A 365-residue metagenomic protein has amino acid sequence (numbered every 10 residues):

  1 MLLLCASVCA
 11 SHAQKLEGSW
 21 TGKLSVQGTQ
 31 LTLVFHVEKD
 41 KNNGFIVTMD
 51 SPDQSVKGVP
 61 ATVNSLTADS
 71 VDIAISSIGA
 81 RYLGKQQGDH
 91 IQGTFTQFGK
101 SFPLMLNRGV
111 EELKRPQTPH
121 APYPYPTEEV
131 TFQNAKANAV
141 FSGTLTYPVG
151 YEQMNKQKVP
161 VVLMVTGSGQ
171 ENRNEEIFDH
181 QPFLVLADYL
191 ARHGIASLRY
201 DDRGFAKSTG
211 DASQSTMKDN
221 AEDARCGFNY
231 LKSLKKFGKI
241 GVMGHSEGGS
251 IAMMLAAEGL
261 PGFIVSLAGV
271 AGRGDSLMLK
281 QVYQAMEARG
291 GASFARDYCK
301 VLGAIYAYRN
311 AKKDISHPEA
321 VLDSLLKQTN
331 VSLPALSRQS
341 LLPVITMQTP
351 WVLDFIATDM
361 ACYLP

Functional and structural regions predicted by a protein language model:
Q14-K100, Q117, M154, V161: Central antiparallel beta-sheet cores of small beta-barrel/beta-sandwich binding domains
E111-Q157: N-terminal cap/lid segment of alpha/beta-hydrolase-fold proteins
E176-S197: Short amphipathic alpha-helix adjacent to the substrate-entry channel of hydrolases
L198-Y200, G204-S215: Glycine-rich "HGGG/HGxG" loop immediately N-terminal to the catalytic nucleophile of the alpha/beta-hydrolase
S213-L234: Alpha/beta-hydrolase active-site loop
K235-S246: Alpha/beta-hydrolase fold nucleophile elbow
G244-M254: Glycine-rich nucleophile elbow surrounding the catalytic serine of serine-hydrolase chemistry
L267-Y363: Accessory cap/linker subdomain of secreted extracellular hydrolases
